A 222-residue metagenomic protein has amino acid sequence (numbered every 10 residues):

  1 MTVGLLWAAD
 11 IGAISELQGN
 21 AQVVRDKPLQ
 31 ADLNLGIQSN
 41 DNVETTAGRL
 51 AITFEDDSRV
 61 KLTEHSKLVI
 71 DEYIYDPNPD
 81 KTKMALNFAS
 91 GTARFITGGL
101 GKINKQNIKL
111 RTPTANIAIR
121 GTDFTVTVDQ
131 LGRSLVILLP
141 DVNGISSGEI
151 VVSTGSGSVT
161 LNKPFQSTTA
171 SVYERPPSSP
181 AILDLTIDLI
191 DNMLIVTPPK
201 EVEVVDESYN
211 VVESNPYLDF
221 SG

Functional and structural regions predicted by a protein language model:
M1-W7, L29-D32, T46, P79-K83 (+2 more regions): C-terminal interaction modules
A9-Q30: Short N-terminal segments immediately surrounding and downstream of signal-peptide cleavage
R25-N40, E44-R49: N-terminal post-signal-peptidase region of extra-cytosolic proteins
A31, I37-S39, D56, N104 (+1 more regions): Short, solvent-exposed loop/turn positions at domain surfaces that link secondary-structure elements or cap domain
V43-I52, K61-L110, P140-D141, S146-I150: Short, small-residue-rich packing micro-motifs
D57, E64-K67, P113-T114, G121-T122 (+1 more regions): Tight coil/turn sites that cap or link beta-strands
K102-G121, T127-V128, G132: A contiguous binding-surface segment within folded domains or other stable secondary-structure elements
